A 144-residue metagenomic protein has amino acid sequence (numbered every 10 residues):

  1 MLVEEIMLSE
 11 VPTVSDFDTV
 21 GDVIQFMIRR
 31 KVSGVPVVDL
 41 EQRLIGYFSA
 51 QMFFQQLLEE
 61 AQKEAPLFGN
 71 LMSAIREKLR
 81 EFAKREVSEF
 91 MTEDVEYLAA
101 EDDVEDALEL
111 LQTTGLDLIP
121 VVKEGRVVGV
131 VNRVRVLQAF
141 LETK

Functional and structural regions predicted by a protein language model:
M1-V32, V37-L40, L44-I45, G69-L110 (+2 more regions): Bateman/CBS regulatory modules and CBS-like beta-alpha motifs in cytosolic regions of diverse proteins
M7, S49-A61, L79-F82: A broad, low-specificity signal for short, low-complexity segments enriched in glycine/proline and polar/charged
G46-F53, V122, G129-L137: Short hydrophobic beta-strand motif reused across regulatory alpha/beta modules
F54-G69, V136-K144: A short, polar/charged loop-to-alpha-helix boundary motif
L116-D117, L141: Structured functional modules or segments
